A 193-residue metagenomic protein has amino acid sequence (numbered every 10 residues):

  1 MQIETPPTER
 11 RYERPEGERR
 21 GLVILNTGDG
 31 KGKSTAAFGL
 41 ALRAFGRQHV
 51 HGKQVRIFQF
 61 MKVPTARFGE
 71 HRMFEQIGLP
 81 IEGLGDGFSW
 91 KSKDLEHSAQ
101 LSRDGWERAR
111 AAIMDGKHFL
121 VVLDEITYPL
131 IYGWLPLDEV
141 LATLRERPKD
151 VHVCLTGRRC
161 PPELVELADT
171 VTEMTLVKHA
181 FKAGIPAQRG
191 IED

Functional and structural regions predicted by a protein language model:
M1-L22: Extreme N-terminal, non-catalytic leader segments that precede Walker-type/kinase nucleotide-binding cores
Q2-I3, F74, I191-E192: Mobile, glycine-enriched helix-loop/loop "lid" segments at the mouths of ligand-binding/catalytic clefts that gate
Q2-T8, H97-I131: Internal catalytic-core helix/loop-beta-alpha segment that presents or stabilizes conserved functional determinants
G21-M114: Conserved P-loop
L22-N26, V55, F119-L123, V151-L155: Generic beta-sheet signal
S34, V122, A168: Conserved RecA-like P-loop NTPase ATPase core
F88-S89, A111-M114, E125-D193: Replace "adjacent to P-loop NTPase cores in ATP/GTP-dependent enzymes" with "adjacent to NTP-binding cores
